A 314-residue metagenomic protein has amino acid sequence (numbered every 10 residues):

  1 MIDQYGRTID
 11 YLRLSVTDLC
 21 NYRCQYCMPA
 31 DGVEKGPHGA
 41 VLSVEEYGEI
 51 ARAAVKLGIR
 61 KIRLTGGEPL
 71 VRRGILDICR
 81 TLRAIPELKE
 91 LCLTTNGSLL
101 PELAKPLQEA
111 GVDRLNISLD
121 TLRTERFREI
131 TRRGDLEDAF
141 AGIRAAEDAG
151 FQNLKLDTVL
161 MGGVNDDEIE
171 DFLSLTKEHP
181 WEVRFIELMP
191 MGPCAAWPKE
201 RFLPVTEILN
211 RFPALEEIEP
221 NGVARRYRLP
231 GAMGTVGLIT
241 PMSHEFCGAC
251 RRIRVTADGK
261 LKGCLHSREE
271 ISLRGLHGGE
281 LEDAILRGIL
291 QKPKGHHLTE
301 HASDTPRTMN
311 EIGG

Functional and structural regions predicted by a protein language model:
M1-Y11, E178, L188-G314: Auxiliary Fe-S-binding modules of radical SAM enzymes
Q4-S43, L265: Canonical Radical SAM [4Fe-4S] cluster-binding loop centered on the CxxxCxxC motif and its immediate flanking residues
Y11, S15, R63, T94 (+5 more regions): Conserved beta-strand segments that form the floor/walls of ligand-binding pockets within enzyme and binding domains
T17-L19, A110, T256: A short, compositionally biased micro-patch
Y22, T124-E125, E245, I271: Glycine-centered loop/turn positions within well-structured domains that cap or flank conserved ligand/cofactor-binding
M28, A104, T131, L265 (+1 more regions): Short, flexible helix/strand-to-coil boundary loops that buttress conserved ligand/catalytic motifs in alpha/beta
G32-P37, R123-I130, G192-A196, S272: A short acidic, helix-capping loop that chelates divalent metal ions and anchors anionic groups
V41-L64, V71-I186: Radical SAM/AdoMet-radical enzyme domain recognition
